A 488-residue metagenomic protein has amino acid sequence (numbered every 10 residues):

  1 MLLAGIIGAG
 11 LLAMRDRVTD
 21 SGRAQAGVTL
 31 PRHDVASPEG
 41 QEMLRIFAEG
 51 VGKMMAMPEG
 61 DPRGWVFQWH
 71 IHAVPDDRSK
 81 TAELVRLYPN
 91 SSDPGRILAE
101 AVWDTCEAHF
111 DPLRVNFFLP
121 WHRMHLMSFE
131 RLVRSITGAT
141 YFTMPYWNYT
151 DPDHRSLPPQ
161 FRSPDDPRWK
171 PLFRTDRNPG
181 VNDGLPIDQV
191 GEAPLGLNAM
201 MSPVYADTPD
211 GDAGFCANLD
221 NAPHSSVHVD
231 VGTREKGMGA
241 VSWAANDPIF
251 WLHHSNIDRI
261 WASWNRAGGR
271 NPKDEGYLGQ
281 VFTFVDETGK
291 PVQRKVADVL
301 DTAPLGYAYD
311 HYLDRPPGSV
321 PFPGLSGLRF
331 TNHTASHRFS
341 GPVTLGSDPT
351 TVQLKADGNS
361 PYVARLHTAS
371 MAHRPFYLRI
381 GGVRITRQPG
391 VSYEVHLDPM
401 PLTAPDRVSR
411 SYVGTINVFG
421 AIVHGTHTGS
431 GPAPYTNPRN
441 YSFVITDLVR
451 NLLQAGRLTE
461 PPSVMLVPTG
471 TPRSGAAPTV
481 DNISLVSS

Functional and structural regions predicted by a protein language model:
M1-T19: N-terminal export signals
V18-S488: C-terminal accessory segments of proteins
